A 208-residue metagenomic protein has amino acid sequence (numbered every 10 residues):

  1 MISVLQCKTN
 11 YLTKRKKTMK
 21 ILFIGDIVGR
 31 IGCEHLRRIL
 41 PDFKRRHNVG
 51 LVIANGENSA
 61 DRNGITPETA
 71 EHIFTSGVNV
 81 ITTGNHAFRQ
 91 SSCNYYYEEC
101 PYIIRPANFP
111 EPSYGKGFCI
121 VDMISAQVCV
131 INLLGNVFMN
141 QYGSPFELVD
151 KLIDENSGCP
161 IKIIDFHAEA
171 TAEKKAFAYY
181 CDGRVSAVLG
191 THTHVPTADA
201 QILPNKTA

Functional and structural regions predicted by a protein language model:
Y11-A208: Acidic, metal/ion-coordinating pockets
